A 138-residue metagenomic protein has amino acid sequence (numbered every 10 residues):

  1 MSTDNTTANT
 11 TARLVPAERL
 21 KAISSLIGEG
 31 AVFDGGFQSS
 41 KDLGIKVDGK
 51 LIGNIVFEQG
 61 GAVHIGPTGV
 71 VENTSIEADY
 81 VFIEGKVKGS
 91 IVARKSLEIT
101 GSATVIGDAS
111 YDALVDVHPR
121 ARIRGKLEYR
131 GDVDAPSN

Functional and structural regions predicted by a protein language model:
M1-K46, K50, A62-V63, N73 (+3 more regions): Intrinsically disordered, low-complexity terminal regions
I55, G89-S90, K95: Long, acidic/polar E/Q/S-rich protein-interaction regions used at subunit-assembly interfaces
G60-G61, T68-G69: Beta-strand repeat architectures
G69, G89, V105-I106: Residue-level signal for alpha-helical context at structural boundaries
